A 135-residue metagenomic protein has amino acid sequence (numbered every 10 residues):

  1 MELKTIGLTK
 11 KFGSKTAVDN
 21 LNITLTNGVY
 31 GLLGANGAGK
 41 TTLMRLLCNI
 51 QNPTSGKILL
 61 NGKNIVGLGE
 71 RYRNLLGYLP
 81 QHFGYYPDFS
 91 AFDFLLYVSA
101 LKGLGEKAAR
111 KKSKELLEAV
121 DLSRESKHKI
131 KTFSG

Functional and structural regions predicted by a protein language model:
K15-T16, E70: Short coil-to-beta microelement around the adenine-binding A-loop and adjacent beta1/P-loop entry of ABC ATPase
Y30-G31: Short beta-strand immediately N-terminal to the Walker A/P-loop
A35-G39: Walker A (P-loop) phosphate-binding loop of ABC-type ATPase nucleotide-binding domains
C48: Helix-to-loop junction immediately C-terminal to a conserved catalytic motif
G56-Y72: Conserved ABC transporter NBD signature motif
L96, A100, K107-E125: Conserved ABC ATPase "signature" region
